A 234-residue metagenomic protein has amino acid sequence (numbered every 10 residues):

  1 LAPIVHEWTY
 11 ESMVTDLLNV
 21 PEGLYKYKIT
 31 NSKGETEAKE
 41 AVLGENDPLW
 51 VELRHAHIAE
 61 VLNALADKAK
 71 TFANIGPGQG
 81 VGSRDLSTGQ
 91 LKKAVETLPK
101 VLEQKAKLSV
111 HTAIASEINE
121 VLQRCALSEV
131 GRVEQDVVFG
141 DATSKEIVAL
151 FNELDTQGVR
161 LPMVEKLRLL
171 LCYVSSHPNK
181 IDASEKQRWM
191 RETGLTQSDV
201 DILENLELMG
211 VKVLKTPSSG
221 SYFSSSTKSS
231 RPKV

Functional and structural regions predicted by a protein language model:
L1-V234: Extended, well-folded catalytic/binding cores that form a central cleft or groove in large enzyme and scaffold domains
